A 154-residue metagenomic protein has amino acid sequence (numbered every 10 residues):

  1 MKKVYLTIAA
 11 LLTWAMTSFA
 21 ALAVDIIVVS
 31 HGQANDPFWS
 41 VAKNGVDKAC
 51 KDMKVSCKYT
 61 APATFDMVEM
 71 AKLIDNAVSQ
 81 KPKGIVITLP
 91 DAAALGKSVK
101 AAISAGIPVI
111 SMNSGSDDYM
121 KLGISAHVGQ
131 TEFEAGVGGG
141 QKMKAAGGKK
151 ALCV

Functional and structural regions predicted by a protein language model:
M1-I8: Bacterial N-terminal signal peptides that target proteins for export
W14-A23: Sec/Tat signal peptide C-region and signal peptidase I cleavage site
D25-G45, A49, M53, C57-I74 (+2 more regions): Extracytoplasmic "Venus flytrap"
V28-N35, K48, V137-V154: An alpha-beta-alpha
S56, A92-E134, Q141-K150: Flexible loop/hinge segments that line or gate small-molecule binding clefts
K72-Q80, K97-S104: Alpha-helical segments with a strong preference for the paired helices of cellulosomal dockerin domains
K83-G84, K150: Structural motif
T88, N113, V154: Conserved residues at the C-terminal ends of beta-strands
